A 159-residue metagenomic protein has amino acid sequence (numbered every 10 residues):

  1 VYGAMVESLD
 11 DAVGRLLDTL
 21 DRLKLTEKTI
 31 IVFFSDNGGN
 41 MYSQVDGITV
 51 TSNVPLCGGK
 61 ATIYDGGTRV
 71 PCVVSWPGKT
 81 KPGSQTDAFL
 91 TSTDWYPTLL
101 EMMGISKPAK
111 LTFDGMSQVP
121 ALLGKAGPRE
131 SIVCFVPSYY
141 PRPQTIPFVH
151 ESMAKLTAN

Functional and structural regions predicted by a protein language model:
V1-Y2, K81: Glycine- and acidic
Y2, V6-L9, V13, I30-S35 (+2 more regions): Beta-strand elements within well-structured catalytic alpha/beta cores of enzymes that handle phosphate/sulfate esters
S8-G47: Metal-dependent active-site segment of extracytoplasmic phospho-/sulfohydrolases and closely related
L25-I31, R69-V70, G127-S131: Loop/turn elements at helix/coil->beta-strand transitions in domains of secreted/extracellular proteins
F34-N37, T68, W76-G78, V136-P137: Active-site-proximal beta-strand/loop segments in catalytic clefts of secreted hydrolases
G39-I63, T80-S84, A88, T93-Y96 (+1 more regions): C-terminal cap/loop subdomain of S1 sulfatases and analogous C-terminal strand-loop tails that border
T62, T68-R69: Alpha-amylase-like alpha-glycosidases and glucanotransferases acting on alpha-linked glucans and related
